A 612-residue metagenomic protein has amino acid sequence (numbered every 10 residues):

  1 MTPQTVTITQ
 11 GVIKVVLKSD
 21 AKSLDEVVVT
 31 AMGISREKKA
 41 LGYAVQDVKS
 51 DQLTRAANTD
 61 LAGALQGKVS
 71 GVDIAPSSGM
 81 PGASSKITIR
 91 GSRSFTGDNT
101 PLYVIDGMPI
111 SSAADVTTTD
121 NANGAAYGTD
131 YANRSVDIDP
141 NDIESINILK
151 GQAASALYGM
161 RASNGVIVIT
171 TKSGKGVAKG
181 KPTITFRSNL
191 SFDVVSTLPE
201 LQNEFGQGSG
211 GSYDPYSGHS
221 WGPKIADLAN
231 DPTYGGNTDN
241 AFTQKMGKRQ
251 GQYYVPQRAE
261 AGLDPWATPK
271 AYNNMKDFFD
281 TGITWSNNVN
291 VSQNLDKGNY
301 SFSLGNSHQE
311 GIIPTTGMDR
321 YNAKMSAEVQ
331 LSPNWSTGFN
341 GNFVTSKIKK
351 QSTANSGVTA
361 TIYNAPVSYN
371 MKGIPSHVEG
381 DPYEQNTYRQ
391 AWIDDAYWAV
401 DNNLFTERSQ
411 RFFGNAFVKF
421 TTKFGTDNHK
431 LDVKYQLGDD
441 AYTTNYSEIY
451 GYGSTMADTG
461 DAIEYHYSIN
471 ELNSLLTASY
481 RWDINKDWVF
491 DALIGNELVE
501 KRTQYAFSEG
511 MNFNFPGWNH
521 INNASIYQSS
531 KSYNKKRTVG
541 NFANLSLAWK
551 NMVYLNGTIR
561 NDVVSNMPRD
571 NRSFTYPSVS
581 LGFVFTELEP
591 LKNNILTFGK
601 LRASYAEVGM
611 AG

Functional and structural regions predicted by a protein language model:
M1-T54, A62, A75: Short, acidic, small-residue-rich periplasmic hinge/interaction motif at the N-terminus of Gram-negative outer-membrane
G11-V16, E26, L61-G63, I87-R90 (+5 more regions): N-terminal periplasmic accessory domains that precede and gate Gram-negative outer-membrane beta-barrel machines
A44-G67, A75-G79, I87-S94, D130-V136 (+1 more regions): Short, polar/charged loop or turn motifs at beta-strand boundaries
K68, M80-S85, F95-Y103, I110-S135 (+5 more regions): Residues embedded in well-ordered regular secondary structure
T119-N123, L201-Q207, M318-N322, A354-N364 (+3 more regions): Flexible, surface-exposed loop regions and adjacent strand-edge segments of Gram-negative outer-membrane beta-barrel
K175-P182, D296-K297, N334-S336, K423-L431 (+3 more regions): Short loop/turn motifs that connect adjacent beta-strands in outer-membrane beta-barrel proteins
I184-F186, Y300-F302, T337-F339, L431-Y435 (+3 more regions): Transmembrane beta-strands of outer-membrane beta-barrel proteins
V195, D264-G305, Q309-T316, N322-D394 (+5 more regions): Flexible loop and strand-edge segments within Gram-negative outer membrane beta-barrel domains
